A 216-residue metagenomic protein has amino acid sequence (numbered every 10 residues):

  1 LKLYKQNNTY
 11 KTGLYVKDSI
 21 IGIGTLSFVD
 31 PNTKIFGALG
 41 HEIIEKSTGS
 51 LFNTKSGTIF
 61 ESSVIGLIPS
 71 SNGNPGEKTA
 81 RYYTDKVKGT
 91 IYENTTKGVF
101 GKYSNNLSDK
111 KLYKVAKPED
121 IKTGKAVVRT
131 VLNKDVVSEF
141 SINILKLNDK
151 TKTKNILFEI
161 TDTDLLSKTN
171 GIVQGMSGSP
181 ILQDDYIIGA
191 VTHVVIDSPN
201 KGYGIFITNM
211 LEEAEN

Functional and structural regions predicted by a protein language model:
L1-N216: C-terminal recognition in membrane/secretory proteostasis and scaffolding
